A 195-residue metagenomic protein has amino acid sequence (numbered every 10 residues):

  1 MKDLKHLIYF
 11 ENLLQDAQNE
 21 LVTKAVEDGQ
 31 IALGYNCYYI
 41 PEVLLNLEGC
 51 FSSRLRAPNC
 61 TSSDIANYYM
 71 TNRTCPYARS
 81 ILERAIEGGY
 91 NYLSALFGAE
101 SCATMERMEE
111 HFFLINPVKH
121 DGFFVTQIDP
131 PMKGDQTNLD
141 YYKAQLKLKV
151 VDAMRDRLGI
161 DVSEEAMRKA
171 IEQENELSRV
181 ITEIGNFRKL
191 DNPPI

Functional and structural regions predicted by a protein language model:
M1-I31, K143, K147, V151-I195: A charged, amphipathic alpha-helical module
E27-L55: TRNA-binding/sensing appendages of the translation machinery
Q30-A32, A66, R84, Y92-L93: Domain-level signal for soluble alpha/beta catalytic cores
L44-N72: Anionic-ligand anchoring segments at beta-strand to alpha-helix junctions in alpha/beta enzyme folds, i.e., glycine
S53, F97, T126-I128: Hydrophobic/aromatic beta-strand patches that form the interior of the parallel beta-sheet core in alpha/beta enzyme
Y69-E87: Glycine-rich, highly charged phosphate/nucleotide-binding loops
G89-S101, M105: Active-site cavity-forming subdomains of large catalytic enzyme subunits
E106-D156: Glycine-rich, acidic loop regions that bind phosphate or pyrophosphate groups
